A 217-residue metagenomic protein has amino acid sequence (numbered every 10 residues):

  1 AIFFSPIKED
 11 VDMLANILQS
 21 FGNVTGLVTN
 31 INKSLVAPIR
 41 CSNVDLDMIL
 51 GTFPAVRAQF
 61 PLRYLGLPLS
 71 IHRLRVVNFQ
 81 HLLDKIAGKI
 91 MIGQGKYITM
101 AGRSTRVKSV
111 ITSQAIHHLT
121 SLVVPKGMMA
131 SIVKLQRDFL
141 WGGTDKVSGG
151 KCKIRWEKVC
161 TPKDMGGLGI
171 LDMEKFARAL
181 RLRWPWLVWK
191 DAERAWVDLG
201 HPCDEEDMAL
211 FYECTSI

Functional and structural regions predicted by a protein language model:
A1-I217: A helix-boundary/hinge signal
